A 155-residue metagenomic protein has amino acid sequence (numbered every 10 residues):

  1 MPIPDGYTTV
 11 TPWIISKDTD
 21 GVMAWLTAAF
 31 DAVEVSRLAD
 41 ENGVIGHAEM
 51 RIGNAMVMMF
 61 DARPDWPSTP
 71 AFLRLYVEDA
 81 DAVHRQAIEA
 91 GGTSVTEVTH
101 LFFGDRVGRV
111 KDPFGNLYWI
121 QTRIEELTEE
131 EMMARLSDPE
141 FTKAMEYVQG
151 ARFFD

Functional and structural regions predicted by a protein language model:
M1-D5, H84-D155: Vicinal oxygen chelate
I3-G6, W13-M56: Core segments of cupin and vicinal oxygen chelate
T9-K17, H47-R51, P64-E89, R106-K111: Vicinal oxygen chelate
P12, S36-D40, E97-H100, R123: Short beta-strand-to-loop elements that line the ligand-binding cleft of bilobed periplasmic-binding protein-like
D40-G43, D65, L101-F102: A short beta-turn/loop motif at secondary-structure boundaries
A55-M58, G115-L117: Short, charged/polar, Gly/Pro-enriched secondary-structure boundary elements
M58-M59, T96: Hydrophobic residues in well-ordered beta-strands that form the structural core
